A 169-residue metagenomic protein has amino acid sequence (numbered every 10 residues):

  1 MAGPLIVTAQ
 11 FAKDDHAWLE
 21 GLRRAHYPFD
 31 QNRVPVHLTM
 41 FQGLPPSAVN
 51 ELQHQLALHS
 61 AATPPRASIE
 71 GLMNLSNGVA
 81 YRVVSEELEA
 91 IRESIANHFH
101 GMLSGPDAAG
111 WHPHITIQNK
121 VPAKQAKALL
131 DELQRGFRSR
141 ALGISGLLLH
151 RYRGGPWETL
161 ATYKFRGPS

Functional and structural regions predicted by a protein language model:
M1-R66, S85-G146, P156-S169: Basic, often amphipathic N-terminal segments
N77-R82: Charge-rich, low-complexity N-terminal segments
L149-Y152: Short, exposed beta-strand-loop hairpins at the edges of beta-sheets in extracellular/periplasmic proteins
